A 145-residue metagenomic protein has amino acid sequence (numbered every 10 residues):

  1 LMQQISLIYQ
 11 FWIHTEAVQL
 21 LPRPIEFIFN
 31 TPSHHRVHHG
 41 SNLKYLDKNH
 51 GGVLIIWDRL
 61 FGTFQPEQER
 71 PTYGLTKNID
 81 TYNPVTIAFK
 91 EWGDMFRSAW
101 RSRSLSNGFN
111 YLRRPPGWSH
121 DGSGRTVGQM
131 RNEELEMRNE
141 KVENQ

Functional and structural regions predicted by a protein language model:
L1-L7: Hydrophobic core segments of alpha-helical transmembrane domains in multi-pass membrane proteins
W12-L135, E143-Q145: Cytosolic/stromal cytosol-facing helical appendages immediately following the last transmembrane segment
